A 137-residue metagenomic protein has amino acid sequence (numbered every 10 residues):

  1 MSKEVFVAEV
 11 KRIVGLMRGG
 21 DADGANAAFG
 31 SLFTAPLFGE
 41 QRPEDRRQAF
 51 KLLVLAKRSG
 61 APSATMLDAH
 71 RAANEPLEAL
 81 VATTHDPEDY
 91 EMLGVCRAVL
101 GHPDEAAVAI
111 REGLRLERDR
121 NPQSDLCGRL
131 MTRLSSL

Functional and structural regions predicted by a protein language model:
V7, K11, Q48-L55, M92 (+1 more regions): "A position-specific structural signal for the A-helix of alpha-solenoid helical repeats
L16, L53, K57-G60, A64 (+1 more regions): Residue at a conserved register position within TPR or TPR-like alpha-solenoid repeats
R18, S59, V99, R133-L137: Register position in tetratricopeptide repeats
G30-T34, P103-N121: TPR/TPR-like (Sel1-like) alpha-helical repeat modules
L37-E44, L77, V81-A82, R115-R129: Boundary/linker segments of alpha-helical solenoid repeat arrays
